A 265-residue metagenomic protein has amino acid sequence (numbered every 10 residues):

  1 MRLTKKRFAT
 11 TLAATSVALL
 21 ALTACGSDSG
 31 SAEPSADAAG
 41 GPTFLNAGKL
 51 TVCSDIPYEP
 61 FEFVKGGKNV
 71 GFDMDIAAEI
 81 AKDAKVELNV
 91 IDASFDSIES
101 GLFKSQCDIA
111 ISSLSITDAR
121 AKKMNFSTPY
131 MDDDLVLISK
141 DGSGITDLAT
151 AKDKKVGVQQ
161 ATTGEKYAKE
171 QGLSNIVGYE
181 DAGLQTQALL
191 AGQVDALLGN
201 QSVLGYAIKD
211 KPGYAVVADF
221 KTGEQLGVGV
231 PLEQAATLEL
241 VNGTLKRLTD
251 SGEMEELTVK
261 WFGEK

Functional and structural regions predicted by a protein language model:
L22-A36: Bacterial lipoprotein signal-peptidase II cleavage site
G26, M74-D83, T162, G227-K265: Extended ligand-binding regions for polar small-molecule ligands
A36-A39, L45-S113: Extracytoplasmic small-molecule ligand-binding "clamshell" domains of the periplasmic binding protein/Venus flytrap
L50-S54, L148-A161: Short loop->beta-strand "edge-of-pocket" segments that line small-molecule binding or catalytic clefts across diverse
E87-T150: Acidic, polar ligand-binding/catalytic clefts
V90-G101, S143, Q160-T163, V177-A191: Short helix-initiation/N-cap motifs at beta->coil->alpha
L114-K122, K169, D195-T222: A ligand-binding cleft/hinge motif common to bilobed small-molecule-binding domains
M131-S139, G205-L248, K265: Periplasmic-binding protein-like
